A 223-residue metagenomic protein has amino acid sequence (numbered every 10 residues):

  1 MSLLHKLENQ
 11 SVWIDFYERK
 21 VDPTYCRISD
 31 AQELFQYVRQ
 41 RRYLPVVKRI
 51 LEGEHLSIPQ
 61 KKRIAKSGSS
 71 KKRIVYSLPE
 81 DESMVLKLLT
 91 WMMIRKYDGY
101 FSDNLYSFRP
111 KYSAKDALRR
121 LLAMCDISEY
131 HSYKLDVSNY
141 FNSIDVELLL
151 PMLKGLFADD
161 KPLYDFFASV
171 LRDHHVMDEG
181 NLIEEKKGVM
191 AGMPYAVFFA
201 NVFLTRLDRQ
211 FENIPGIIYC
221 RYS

Functional and structural regions predicted by a protein language model:
M1-L44, K48: Non-catalytic, polymerase-adjacent accessory regions of viral genome-replication enzymes
D22-L34, A65-Y76, Y100-N104: Glycine-/proline-rich flexible loop or hinge segments
R42, Q60, S70-K71, D81 (+7 more regions): Generic hydrophobic, aliphatic-rich segments that mediate packing or membrane embedding
V47-S70, D165-G180: Reverse-transcriptase-like RNA-dependent polymerase core
K71-F101, K186-N213: Conserved pre-motif C helix in the palm subdomain of viral-like polymerases
I74-Y76, L118-A123, P215: Catalytic micro-motifs at enzyme active sites that drive phosphoryl/nucleotidyl and oxygen chemistry
L88-L135, N139-D145: Active-site-proximal segment of RNA-dependent polymerases
M124-S223: Conserved polymerase palm-domain catalytic core
